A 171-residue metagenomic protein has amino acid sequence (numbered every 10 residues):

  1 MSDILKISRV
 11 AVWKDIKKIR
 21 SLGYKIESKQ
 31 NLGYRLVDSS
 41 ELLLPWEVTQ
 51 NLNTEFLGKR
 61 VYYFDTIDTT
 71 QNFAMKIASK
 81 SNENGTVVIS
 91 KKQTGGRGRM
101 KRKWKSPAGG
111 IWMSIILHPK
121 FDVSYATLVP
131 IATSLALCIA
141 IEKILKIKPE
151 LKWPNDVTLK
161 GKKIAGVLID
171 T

Functional and structural regions predicted by a protein language model:
M1-K143, K163-A165: N-terminal lobe of the biotin/lipoate ligase/transferase fold
A136-T171: Acidic (Asp/Glu) carboxylate-rich active-site/surface patches
